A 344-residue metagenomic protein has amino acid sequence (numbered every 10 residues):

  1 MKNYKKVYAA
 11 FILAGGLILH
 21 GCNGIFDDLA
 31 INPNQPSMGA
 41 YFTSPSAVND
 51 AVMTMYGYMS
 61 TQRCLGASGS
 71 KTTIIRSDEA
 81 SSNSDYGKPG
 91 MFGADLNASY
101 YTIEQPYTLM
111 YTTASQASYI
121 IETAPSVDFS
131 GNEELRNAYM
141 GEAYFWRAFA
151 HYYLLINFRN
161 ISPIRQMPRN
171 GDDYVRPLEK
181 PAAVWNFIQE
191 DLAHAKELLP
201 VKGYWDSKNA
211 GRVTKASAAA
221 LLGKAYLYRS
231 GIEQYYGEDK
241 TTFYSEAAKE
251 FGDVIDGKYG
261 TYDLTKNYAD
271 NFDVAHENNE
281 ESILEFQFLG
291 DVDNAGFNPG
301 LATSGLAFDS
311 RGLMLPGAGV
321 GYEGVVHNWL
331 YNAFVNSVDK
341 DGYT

Functional and structural regions predicted by a protein language model:
K2-A9: Bacterial N-terminal signal peptides that target proteins for export
A9-L13, L17: Hydrophobic helical h-region of N-terminal Sec-dependent signal peptides in bacterial secretory/periplasmic proteins
L19-G21: C-terminal motif of bacterial Sec signal peptides marking the signal peptidase cleavage site
N23-G87, A193, R212-T344: An aromatic- and glycine-enriched ligand-binding surface/loop that stacks and positions planar moieties
P33-P36, A94-A98, R165-D173: Short linear capping/connector segments at secondary-structure termini
T43-R63, S84-F158, D173-N186, L192-D206: Conserved, well-structured interaction surfaces
Y153, N157-N160, Q166, L198 (+3 more regions): Alpha-solenoid helical repeat scaffolds
N160-P181, I232-E246: Short coil/linker segments at helix-helix boundaries
